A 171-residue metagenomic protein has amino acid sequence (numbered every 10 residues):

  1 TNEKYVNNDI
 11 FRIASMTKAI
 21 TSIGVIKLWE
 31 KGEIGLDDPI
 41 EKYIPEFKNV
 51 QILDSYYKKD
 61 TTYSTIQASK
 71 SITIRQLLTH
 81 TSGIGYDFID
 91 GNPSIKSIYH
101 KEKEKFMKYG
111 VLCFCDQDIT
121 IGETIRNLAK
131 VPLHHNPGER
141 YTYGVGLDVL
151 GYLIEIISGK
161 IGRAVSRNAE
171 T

Functional and structural regions predicted by a protein language model:
N2-T142, N168: Active-site-proximal loop and beta-strand segments within enzyme catalytic domains
I26-K31, D148-I156: Short glycine/serine- and small hydrophobic-enriched flexible loop segments
H135-N136, I156-G162: Inter-helical turn/loop segments and adjacent helix faces that build the functional surface of alpha-helical bundle
K160, A164-E170: Residue-level detector of conserved catalytic or cofactor/ligand-binding positions in enzyme active sites
